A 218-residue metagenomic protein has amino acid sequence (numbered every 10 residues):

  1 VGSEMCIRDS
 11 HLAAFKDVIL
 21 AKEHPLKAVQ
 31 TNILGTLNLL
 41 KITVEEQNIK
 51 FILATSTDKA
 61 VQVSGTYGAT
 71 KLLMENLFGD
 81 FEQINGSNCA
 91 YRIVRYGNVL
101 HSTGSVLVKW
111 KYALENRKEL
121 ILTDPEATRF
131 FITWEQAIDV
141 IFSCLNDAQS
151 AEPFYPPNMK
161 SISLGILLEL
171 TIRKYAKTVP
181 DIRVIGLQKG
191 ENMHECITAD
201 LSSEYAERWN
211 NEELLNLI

Functional and structural regions predicted by a protein language model:
V1, N48-I49, S87: Short loop/turn elements that form and flank the Walker-type P-loop nucleotide-binding site in RecA-like NTPase cores
V1-I7: Short, small-residue-biased leader/transition segments that mark boundaries at the very start of proteins
H11, F15-I19, E23-L72, D80 (+1 more regions): Conserved Rossmann-fold NAD(P)-dependent oxidoreductase catalytic core, especially the SDR/UDP-sugar
N76, D80-N98, T103-I218: Strand-loop microenvironment adjacent to phosphate/nucleotide-handling motifs in alpha/beta enzyme folds
